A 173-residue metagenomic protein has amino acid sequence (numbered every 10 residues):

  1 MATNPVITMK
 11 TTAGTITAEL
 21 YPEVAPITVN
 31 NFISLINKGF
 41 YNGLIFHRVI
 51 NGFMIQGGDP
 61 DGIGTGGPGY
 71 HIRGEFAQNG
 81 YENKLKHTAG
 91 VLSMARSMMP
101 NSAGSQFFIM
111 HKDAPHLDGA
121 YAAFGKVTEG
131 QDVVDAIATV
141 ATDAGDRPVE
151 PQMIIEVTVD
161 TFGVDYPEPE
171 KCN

Functional and structural regions predicted by a protein language model:
M1-N173: Cyclophilin-like peptidyl-prolyl cis-trans isomerases
